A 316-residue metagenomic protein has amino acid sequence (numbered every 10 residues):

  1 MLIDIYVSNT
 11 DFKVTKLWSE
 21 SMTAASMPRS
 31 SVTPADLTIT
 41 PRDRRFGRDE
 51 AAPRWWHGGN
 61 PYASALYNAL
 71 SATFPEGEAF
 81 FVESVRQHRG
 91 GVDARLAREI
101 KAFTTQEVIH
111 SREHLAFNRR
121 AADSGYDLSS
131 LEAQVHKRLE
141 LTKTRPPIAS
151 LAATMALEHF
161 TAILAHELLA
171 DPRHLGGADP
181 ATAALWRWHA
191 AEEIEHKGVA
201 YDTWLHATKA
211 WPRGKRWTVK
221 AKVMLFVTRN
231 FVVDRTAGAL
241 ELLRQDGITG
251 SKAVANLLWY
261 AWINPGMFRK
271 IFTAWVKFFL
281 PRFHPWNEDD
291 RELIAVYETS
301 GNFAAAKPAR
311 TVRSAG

Functional and structural regions predicted by a protein language model:
M1-A24: Short, intrinsically disordered or compositionally biased N-terminal tails of bacterial proteins
W18, T23-G316: Non-heme di-metal
